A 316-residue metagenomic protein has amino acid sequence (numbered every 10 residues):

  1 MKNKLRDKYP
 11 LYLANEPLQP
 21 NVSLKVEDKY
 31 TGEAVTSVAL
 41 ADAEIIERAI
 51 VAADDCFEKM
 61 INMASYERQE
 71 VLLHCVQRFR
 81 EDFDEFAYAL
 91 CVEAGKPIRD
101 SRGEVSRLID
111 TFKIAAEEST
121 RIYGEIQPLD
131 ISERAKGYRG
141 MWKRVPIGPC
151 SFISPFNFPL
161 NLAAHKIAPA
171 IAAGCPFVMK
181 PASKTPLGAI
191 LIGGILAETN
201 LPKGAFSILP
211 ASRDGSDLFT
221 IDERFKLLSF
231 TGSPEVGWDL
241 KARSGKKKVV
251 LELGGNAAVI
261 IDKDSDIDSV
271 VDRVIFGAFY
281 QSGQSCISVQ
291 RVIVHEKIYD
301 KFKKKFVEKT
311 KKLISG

Functional and structural regions predicted by a protein language model:
M1-Y138: N-terminal Rossmann-like NAD(P)+-binding subdomain of aldehyde/semialdehyde dehydrogenases
G32, R68, L90, F112 (+6 more regions): Residue-level signal for inorganic ion chemistry
E33-S37, L201, I260, I314: Conserved C-terminal structural/oligomerization subdomain of aldehyde/semialdehyde dehydrogenase
A43, F158, Y280: Glycine-rich phosphate/pyrophosphate-binding beta-alpha loops
I50, L72, L108-I109, A115 (+6 more regions): A general structural signal for well-ordered alpha-helical segments in protein cores
H74-R78, D82-E85, L191, I195-L201 (+3 more regions): Generic non-transmembrane alpha-helical segments
G124, P128-S269: Rossmann-like NAD(P) dinucleotide-binding subdomain of oxidoreductase/dehydrogenase enzymes
E235-G316: ALDH superfamily catalytic-core signature
